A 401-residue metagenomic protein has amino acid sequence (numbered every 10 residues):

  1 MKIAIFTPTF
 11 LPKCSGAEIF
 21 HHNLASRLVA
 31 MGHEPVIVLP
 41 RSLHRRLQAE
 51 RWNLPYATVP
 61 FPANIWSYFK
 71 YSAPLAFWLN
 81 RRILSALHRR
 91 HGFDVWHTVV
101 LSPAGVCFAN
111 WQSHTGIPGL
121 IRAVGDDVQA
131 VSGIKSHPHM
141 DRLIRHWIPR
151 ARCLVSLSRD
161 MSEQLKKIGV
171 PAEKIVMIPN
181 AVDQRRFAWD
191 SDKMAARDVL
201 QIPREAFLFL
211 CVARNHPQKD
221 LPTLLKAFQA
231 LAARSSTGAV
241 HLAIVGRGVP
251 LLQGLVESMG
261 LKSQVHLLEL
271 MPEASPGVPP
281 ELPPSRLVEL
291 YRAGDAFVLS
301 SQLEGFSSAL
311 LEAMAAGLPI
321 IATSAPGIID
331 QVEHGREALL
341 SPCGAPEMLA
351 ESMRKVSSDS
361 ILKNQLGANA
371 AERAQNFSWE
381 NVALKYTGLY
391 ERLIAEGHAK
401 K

Functional and structural regions predicted by a protein language model:
T115-L120, V128-R150, A309: Nucleotide-sugar donor phosphate/pyrophosphate-binding loop at the beta->alpha transition of glycosyltransferases
D160, A181: Carbohydrate-associated surface elements
P203-K219, L225-F228: Conserved donor-binding/catalytic core segment of Leloir-type glycosyltransferases
Q253-E281: Nucleotide-activated donor-binding/catalytic signature segment of Leloir-type glycosyltransferases, i.e., the conserved
L270, P279-P284, E289-G294: Short alpha-helical donor nucleotide-sugar binding micro-motif in glycosyltransferases
Q302: Aromatic "clamp/platform" in nucleotide-sugar-dependent glycosyltransferases that forms part of the donor/acceptor
P319-A322, V332, L339: Short hydrophobic beta-strand element within catalytic cores of glycosyltransferases and related nucleotide-activated
H334-G335, L339-P346, K355-S360: Conserved acidic donor-binding segment of nucleotide-sugar-dependent glycosyltransferases
